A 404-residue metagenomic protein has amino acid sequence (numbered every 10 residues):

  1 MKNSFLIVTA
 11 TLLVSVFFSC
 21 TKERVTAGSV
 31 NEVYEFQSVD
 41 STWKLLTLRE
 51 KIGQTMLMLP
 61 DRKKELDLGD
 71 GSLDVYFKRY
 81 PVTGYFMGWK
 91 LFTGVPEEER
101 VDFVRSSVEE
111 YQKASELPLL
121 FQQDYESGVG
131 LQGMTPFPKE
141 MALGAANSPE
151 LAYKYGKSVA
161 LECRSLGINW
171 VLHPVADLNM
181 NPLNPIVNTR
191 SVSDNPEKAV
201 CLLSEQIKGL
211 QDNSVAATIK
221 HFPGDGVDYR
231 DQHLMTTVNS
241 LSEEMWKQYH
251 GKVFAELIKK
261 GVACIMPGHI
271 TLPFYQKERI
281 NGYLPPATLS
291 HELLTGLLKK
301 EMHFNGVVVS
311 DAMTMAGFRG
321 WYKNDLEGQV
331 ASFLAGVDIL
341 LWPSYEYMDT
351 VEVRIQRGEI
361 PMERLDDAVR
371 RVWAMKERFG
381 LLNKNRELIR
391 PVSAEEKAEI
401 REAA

Functional and structural regions predicted by a protein language model:
M1-V30: Bacterial Sec-dependent N-terminal signal peptides
C20-P136, G144, V337: N-terminal hydrophobic targeting/anchoring segments and the immediately downstream early-domain regions of hydrolases
C20-V75, S290-H291, K300-E301, R319-A404: Preference for extracellular/luminal or secreted protein segments
T47, L68, S72-L73, V95-E109 (+5 more regions): Second-shell residues forming the walls of enzyme active-site clefts
I52-P60, T83-M87, L119-S127, W170-P174 (+5 more regions): Hydrophobic faces of well-ordered beta-strands that scaffold small-molecule active sites in alpha/beta enzyme cores
V95-L120, P149-G167, I360, D367-R370 (+1 more regions): Active-site-adjacent structural elements in enzyme catalytic domains
S107-T135, G156-N179, A199-G224: Glycine-rich, aromatic-flanked loop segments that form ligand/cofactor-binding clefts across common enzyme folds
G133-A145, N181-V192, D231-T237: Surface-exposed, active-site-proximal loop segments in enzymatic domains
